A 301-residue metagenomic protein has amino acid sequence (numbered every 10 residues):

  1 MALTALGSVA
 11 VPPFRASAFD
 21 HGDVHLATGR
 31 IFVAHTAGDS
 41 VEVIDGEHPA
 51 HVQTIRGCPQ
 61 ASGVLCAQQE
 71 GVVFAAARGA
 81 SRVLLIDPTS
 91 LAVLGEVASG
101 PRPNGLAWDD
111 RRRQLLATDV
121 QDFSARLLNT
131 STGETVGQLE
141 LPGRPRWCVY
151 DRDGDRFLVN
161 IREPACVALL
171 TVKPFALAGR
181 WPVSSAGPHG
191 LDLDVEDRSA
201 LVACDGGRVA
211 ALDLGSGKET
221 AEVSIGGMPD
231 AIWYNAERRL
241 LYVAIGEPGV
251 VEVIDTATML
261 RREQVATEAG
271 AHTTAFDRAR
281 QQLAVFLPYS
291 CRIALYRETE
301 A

Functional and structural regions predicted by a protein language model:
M1-A301: Predominantly soluble domains enriched in secretory-pathway, periplasmic, or organellar proteins
